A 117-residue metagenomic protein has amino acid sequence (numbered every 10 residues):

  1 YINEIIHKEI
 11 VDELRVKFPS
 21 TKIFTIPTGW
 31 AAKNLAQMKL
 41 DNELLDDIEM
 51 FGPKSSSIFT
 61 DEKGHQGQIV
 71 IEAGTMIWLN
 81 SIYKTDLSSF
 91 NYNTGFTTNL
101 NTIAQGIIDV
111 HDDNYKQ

Functional and structural regions predicted by a protein language model:
Y1-D41: Extracytoplasmic, non-cytosolic globular domains
T21-F24, N42-Q117: Conserved catalytic region of serine esterases and O-acyltransferases that act on ester linkages in lipids
